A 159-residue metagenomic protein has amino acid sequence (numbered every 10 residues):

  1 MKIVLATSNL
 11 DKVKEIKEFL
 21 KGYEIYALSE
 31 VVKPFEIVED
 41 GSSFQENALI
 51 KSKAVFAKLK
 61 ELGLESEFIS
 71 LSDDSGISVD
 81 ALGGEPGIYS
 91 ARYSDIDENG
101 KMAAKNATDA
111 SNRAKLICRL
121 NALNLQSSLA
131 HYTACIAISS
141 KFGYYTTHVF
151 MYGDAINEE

Functional and structural regions predicted by a protein language model:
K2-V4, L10-E159: Anionic-ligand binding patches
